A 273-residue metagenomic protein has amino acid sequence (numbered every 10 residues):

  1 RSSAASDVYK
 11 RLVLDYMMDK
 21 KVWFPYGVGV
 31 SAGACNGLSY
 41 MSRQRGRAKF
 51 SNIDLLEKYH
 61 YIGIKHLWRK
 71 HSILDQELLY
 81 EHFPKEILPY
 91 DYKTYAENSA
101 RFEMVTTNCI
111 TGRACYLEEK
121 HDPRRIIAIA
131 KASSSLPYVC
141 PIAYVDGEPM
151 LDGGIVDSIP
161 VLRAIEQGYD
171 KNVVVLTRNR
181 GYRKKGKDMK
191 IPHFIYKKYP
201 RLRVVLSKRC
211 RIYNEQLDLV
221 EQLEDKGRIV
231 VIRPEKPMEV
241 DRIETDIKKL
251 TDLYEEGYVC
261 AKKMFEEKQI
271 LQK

Functional and structural regions predicted by a protein language model:
R1-A5, Y9: Single conserved hydrophobic/aromatic residue that forms the stacking wall/gate of nucleotide- or nucleobase-binding
V13-V22: A short, Lys/Arg-enriched amphipathic alpha-helix followed by its capping loop at the start of a domain
M18, S39-G46, D246: Glycine-rich loop at the start of a catalytic domain that most often binds anionic cofactors/ligands
F24-M41: Catalytic nucleophile loop
S42-E118, V145, R201-L202: Patatin-like phospholipase catalytic region
S99-V175, N179-P192: Active-site gating loop/helix substructures
K171-D225: Helix-centered, glycine/charged polyanion-binding patches within enzymatic domains that contact phosphate-containing
L217-K273: C-terminal helical/tail subdomains of lipid-metabolizing enzymes
